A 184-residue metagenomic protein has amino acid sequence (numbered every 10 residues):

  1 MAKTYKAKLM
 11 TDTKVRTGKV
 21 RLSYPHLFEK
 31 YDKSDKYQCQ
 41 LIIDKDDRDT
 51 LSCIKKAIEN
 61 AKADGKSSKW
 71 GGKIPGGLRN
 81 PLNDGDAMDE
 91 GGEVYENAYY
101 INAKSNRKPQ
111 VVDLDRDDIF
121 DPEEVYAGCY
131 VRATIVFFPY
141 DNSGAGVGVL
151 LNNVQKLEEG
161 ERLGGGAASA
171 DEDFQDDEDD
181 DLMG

Functional and structural regions predicted by a protein language model:
M1-Y100: OB-fold ssDNA-binding interfaces and closely related basic DNA-contact patches used across DNA replication/repair
T11, N83-M88, V112, A170-D180: Intrinsic disorder/low-complexity signal
G18, K30, D49-L51, P109-V111 (+1 more regions): Residues in flexible loops and secondary-structure boundaries
Q38-Q40, Q110, Q155, Q175: Residue-identity detector for glutamine
Q40-I42, N102-K104, Q155-L157: Residues in well-ordered beta-strands of folded domains
D64-S143: Structured, beta-strand-rich domain cores that present glycine/charged loop surfaces used to bind extended ligands
D117-G184: Compact mixed alphabeta submodule
